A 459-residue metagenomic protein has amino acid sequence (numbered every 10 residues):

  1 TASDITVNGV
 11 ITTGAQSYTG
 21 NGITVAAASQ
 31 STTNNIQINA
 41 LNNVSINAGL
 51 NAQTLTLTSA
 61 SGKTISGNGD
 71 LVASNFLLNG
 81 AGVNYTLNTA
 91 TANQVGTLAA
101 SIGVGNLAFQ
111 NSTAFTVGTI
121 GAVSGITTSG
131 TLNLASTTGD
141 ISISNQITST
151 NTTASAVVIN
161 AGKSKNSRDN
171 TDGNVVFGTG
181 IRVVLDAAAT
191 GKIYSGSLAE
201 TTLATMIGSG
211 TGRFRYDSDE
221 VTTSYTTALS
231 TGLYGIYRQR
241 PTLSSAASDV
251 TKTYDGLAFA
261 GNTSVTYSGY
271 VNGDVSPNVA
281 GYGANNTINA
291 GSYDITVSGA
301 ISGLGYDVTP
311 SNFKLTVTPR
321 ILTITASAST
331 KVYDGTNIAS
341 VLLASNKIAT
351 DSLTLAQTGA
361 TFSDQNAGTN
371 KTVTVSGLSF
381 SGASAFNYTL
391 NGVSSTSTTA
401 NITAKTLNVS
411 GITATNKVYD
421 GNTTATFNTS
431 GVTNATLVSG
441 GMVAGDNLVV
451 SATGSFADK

Functional and structural regions predicted by a protein language model:
T1-R240: Extracellular lectin-like interaction modules
A2, L57-A60, D70-L71, L78-A81 (+2 more regions): Short loop/turn motifs that initiate or flank beta-strands
